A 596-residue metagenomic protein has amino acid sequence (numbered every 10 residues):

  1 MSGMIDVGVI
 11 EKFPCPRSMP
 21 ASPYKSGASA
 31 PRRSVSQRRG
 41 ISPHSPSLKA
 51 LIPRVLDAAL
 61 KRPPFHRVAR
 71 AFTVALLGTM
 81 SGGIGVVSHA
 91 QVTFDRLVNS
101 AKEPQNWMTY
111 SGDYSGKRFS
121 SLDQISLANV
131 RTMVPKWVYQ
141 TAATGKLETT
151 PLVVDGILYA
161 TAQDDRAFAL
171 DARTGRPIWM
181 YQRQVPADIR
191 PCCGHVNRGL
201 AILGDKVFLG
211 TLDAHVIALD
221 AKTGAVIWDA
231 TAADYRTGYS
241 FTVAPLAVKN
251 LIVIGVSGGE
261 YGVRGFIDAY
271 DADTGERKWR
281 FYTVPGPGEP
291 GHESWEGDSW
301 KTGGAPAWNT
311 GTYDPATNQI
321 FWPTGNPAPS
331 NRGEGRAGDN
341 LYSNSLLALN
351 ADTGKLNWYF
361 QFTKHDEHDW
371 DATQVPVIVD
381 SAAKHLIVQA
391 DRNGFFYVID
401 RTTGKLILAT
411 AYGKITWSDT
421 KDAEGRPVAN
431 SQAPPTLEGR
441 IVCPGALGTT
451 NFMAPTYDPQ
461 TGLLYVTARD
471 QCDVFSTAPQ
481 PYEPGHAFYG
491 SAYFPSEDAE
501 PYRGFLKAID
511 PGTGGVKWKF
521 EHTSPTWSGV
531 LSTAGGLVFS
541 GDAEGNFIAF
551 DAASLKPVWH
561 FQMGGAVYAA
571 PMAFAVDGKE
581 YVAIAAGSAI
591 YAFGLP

Functional and structural regions predicted by a protein language model:
R70-G83: Bacterial N-terminal signal peptides
V92-P135, T283-P290, A429-S431, P495-S496 (+1 more regions): Blade/loop signatures of beta-propeller domains
W107-S111, K146-R166, P191-V216, S240-Y261 (+6 more regions): Repeat-blade elements of multi-bladed beta-propeller folds
S120-A232, T533: N-terminal cofactor/phosphate-binding cores enriched in small/glycine residues, especially glycine-rich loops such as
Y139-T150, M180-A201, V226-A244, Y261 (+10 more regions): Extracytoplasmic beta-rich repeat domains
A172-T174, A221-T223, A272-T274, A351-T353 (+4 more regions): Short loop/turn segments that connect beta-strands within beta-propeller blades
G265-E276, D339-T353, T403, G504-D510: Beta-propeller blade signature
